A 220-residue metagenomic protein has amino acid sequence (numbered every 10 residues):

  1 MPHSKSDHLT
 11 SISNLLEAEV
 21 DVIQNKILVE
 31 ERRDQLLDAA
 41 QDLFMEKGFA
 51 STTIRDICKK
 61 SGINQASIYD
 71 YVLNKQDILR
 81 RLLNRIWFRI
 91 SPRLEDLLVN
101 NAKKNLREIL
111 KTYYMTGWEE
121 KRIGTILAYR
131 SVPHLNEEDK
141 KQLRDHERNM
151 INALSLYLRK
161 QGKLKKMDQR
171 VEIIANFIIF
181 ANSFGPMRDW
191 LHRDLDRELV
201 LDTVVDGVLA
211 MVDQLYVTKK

Functional and structural regions predicted by a protein language model:
M1-E31, T218-K220: N-terminal intrinsically disordered/low-complexity leader segments
H3-H8, Q161-V208, L215-K220: Hydrophobic/aromatic-rich alpha-helical bundle segments in the mid-to-C-terminal region
Q24, Q35, A39, L43-D77 (+1 more regions): Helix-turn-helix
R32-Q35, A39, R170, I174: N-terminal positioning helix adjacent to the helix-turn-helix/winged-helix DNA-binding module
F49, V72, E119, A128-L135: Short helix-capping/turn signature of helix-turn-helix
L82-I109: Amphipathic alpha-helical linker/stalk segments
S91, G117, E137-K163, E172-N176: Amphipathic alpha-helical packing segments from all-alpha helical-bundle domains
N105-Y129: Helical hydrophobic small-molecule/effector-binding pocket
